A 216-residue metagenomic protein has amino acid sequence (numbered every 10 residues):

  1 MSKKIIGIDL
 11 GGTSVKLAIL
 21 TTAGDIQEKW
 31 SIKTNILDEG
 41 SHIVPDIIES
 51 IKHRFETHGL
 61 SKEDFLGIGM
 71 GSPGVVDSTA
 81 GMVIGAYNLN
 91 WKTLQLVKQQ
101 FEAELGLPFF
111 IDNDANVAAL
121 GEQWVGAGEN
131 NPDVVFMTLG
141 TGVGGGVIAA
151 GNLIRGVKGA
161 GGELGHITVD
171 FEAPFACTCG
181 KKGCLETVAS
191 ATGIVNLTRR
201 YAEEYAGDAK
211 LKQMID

Functional and structural regions predicted by a protein language model:
S2-E49, M82-G85: Short glycine-rich, Thr/Ser-proximal phosphate-binding strand/loop in the N-terminal lobe of ATP-dependent enzymes
D9-G11, G67, F136-L139: Short loop/turn motifs at secondary-structure junctions and domain boundaries
A18-L20, E28-K29, E39-G40, F110-D112 (+1 more regions): Glycine/GP-enriched mid-protein hinge/lid loop-to-helix segment characteristic of carbohydrate kinases
K33-I36, W91-K92, G161-E163: A short acidic/small-residue loop/turn micro-motif
G40-E49, D64-I68, V75-V135: Glycine-rich phosphate-binding loop and adjoining helix at the ATP-binding site of ATP-dependent phosphoryl-transfer
I47-I68, P108-F109, Y201-L211: Phosphate/pyrophosphate-binding loops at sites that engage ATP/ADP/AMP, CoA/4′-phosphopantetheine, polyphosphate
P73-V76, G140-G142: Short glycine-rich anion-binding loops that position phosphate/pyrophosphate groups of nucleotides and phosphorylated
